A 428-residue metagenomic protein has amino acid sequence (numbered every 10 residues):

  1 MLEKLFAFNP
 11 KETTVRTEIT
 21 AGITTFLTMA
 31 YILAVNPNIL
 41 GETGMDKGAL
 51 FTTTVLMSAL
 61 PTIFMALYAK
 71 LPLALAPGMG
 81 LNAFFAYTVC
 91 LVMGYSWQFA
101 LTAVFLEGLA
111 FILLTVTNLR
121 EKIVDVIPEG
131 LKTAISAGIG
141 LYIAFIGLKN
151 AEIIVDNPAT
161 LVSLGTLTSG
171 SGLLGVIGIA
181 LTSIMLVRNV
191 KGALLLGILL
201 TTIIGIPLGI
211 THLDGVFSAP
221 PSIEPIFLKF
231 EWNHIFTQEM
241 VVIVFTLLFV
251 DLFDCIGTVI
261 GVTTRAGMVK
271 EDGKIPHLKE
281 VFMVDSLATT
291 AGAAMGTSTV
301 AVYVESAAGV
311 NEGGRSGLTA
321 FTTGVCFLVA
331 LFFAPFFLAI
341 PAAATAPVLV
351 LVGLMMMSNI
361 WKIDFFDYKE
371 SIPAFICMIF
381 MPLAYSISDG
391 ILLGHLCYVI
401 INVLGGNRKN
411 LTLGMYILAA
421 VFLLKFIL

Functional and structural regions predicted by a protein language model:
M1-A49, V162-L164, L196-K279, A420-L424: Helix-loop-helix hairpins and the membrane-proximal interhelical loops of multi-pass alpha-helical transport proteins
L2-N36, M57-S58, G78-Y87, L91-S136 (+1 more regions): Helix-loop-helix junctions within the multi-pass membrane cores of secondary transporters/permeases
I19, I39, I123, G192 (+3 more regions): Residue-level signature of catalytic and energy-coupling elements of molecular machines, predominantly ATP/GTP-dependent
G44-L60: Loop-to-helix transition at the N-terminal end of transmembrane alpha-helices
P61-A74, S183-N189, L247-D254, D285-M295 (+3 more regions): Transmembrane alpha-helix interface/packing and boundary motifs in multi-pass membrane proteins, characterized by
P72, T202, I206, G313: Conserved, well-structured core segments that form the ligand-binding/active-site neighborhood of functional domains
M93-P207, T211, F321-L428: Membrane-embedded alpha-helical modules
